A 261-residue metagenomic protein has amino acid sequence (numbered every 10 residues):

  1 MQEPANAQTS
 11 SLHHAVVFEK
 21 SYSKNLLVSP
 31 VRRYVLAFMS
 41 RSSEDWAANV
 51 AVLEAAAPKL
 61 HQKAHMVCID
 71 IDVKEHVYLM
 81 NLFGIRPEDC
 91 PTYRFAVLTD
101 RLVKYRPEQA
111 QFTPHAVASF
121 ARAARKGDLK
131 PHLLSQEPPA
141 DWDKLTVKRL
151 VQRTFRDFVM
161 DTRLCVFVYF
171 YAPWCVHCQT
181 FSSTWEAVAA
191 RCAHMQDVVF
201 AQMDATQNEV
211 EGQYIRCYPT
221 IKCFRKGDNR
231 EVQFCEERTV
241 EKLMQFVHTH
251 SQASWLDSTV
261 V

Functional and structural regions predicted by a protein language model:
M1-V261: Proteins that catalyze or organize thiol-disulfide redox chemistry and the adjacent proteostasis machinery handling
